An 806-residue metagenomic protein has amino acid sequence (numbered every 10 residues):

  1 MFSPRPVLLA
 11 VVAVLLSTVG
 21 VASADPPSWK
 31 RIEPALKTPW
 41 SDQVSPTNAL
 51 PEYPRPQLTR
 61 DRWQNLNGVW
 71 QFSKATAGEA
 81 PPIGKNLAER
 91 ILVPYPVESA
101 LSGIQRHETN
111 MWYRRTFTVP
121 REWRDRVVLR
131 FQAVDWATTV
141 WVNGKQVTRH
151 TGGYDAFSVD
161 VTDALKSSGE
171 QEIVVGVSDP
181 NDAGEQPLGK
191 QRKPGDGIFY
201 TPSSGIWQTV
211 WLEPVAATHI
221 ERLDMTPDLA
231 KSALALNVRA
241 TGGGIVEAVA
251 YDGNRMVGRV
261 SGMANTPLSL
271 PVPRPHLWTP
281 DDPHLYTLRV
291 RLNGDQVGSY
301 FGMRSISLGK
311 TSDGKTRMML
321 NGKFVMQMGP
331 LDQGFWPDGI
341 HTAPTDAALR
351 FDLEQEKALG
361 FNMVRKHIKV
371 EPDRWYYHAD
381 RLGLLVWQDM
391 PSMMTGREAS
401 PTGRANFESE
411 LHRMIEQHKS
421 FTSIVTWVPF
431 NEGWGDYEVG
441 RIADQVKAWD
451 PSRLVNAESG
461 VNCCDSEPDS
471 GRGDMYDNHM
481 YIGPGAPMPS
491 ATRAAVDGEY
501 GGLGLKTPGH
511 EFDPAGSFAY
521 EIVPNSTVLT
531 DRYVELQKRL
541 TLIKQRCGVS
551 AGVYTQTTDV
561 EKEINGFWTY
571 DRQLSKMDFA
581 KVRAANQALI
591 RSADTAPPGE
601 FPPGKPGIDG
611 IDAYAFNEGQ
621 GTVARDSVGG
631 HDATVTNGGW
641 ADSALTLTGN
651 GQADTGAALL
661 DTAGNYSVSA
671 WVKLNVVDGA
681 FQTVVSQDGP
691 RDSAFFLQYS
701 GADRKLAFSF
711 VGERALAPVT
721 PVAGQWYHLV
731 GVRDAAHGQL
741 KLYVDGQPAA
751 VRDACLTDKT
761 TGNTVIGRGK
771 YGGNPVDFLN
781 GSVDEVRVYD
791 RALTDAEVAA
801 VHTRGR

Functional and structural regions predicted by a protein language model:
D25-R130, P187-F199, S203-I206, A216 (+2 more regions): Extended carbohydrate-recognition surfaces in non-catalytic/accessory domains of CAZymes and lectin-like proteins
R55-D61, Q105, G599-K605, T648-V668 (+3 more regions): Short surface loop/edge beta-strand patches of beta-sandwich-type extracellular domains that form ligand-contact sites
S73-A75, G103-I104, E108-H219, G243 (+2 more regions): Accessory beta-strand-rich segments of carbohydrate-active enzymes
G195, R752-S782: Flexible glycan-contacting loops in extracellular carbohydrate-active proteins
I206-E213, D609-Q620, S667-V676, V776-G805: Extracellular, beta-strand-rich glycan-interacting domains
E354, M363-M577: Substrate-binding/catalytic cleft of secreted carbohydrate-active enzymes, primarily glycoside hydrolases
A596-N650, A750, K759, V798-R806: Extracytoplasmic low-complexity segments
A613, V628-G651, V668-D678, S686 (+1 more regions): Extracellular glycan-interaction surfaces
